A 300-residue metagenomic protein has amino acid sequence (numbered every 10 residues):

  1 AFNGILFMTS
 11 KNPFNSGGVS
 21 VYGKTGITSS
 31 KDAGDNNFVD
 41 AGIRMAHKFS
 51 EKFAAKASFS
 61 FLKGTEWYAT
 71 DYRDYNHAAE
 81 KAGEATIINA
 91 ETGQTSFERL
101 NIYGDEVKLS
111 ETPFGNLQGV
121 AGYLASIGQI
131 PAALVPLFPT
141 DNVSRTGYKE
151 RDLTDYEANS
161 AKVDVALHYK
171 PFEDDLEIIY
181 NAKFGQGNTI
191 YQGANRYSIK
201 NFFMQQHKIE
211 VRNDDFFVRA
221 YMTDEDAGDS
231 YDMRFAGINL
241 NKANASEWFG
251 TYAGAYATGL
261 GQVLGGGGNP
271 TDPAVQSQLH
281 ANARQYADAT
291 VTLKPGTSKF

Functional and structural regions predicted by a protein language model:
F2-T25, V39-M45: N-terminal periplasmic accessory domains that precede and gate Gram-negative outer-membrane beta-barrel machines
G4, A161-V163, Q205: Short beta-strand or tight-loop elements that sit immediately N-terminal to catalytic metal-binding acidic residues
T9-K11, A46-F49, S60, H168-F172 (+2 more regions): Structural signature of outer-membrane beta-barrel channels/translocons
N12-F14, I27, K63, D224: Active-site/binding-pocket entry motifs
N15-V19, E51-A55, D174-I178, Q205-H207 (+1 more regions): Outer-envelope beta-barrel architecture signal
Y22-K200: Periplasmic-side early beta-strands and strand-to-turn transitions of outer-membrane beta-barrels
G64-Y68, E177-R212, F216-V263, N269 (+1 more regions): Flexible loop and strand-edge segments within Gram-negative outer membrane beta-barrel domains
N89-R99, A243-K299: Non-catalytic, alpha-helical, charged scaffold/linker segments that couple or flank catalytic or architectural cores
